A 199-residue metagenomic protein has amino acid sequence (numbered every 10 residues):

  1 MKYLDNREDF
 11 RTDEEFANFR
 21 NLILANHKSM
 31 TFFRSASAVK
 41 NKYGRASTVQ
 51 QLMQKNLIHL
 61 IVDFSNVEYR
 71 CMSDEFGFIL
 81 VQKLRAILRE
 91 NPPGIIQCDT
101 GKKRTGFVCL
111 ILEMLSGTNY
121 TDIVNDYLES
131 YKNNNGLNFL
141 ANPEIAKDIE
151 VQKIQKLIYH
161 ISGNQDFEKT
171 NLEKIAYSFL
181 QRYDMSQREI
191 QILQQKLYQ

Functional and structural regions predicted by a protein language model:
M1-I96, F107-Q199: Cys-dependent protein tyrosine phosphatase-like superfamily
T100, R104-T105: Ser/Thr-glycine-rich phosphate-binding loops at phosphate-binding pockets of nucleotides, nucleotide cofactors
